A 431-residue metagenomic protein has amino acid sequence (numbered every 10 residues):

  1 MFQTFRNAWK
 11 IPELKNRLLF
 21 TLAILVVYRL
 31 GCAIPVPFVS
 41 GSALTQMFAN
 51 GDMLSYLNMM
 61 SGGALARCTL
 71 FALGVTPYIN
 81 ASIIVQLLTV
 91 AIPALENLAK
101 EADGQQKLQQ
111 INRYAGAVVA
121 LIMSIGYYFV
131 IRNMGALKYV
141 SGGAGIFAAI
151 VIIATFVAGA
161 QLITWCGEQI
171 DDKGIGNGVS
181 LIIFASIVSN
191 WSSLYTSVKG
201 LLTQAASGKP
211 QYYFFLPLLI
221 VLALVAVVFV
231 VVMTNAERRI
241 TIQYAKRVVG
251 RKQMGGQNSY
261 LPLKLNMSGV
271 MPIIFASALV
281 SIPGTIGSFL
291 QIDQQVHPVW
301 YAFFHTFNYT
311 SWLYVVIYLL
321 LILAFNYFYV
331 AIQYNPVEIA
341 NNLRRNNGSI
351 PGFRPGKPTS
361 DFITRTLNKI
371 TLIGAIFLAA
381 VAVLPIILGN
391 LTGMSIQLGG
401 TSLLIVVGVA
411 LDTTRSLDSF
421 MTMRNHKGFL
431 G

Functional and structural regions predicted by a protein language model:
M1-A99, D103-G431: N-terminal cationic and glycine-rich segments that engage phosphates or anionic surfaces
